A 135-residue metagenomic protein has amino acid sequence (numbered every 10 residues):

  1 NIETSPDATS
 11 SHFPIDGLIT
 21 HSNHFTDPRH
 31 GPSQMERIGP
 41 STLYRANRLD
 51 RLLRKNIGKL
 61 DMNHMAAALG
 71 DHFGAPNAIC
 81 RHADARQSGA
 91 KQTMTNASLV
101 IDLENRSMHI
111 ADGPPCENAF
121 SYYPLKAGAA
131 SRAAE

Functional and structural regions predicted by a protein language model:
I2, P6-E135: C-terminus-biased signal that marks the final domain/tail of proteins
